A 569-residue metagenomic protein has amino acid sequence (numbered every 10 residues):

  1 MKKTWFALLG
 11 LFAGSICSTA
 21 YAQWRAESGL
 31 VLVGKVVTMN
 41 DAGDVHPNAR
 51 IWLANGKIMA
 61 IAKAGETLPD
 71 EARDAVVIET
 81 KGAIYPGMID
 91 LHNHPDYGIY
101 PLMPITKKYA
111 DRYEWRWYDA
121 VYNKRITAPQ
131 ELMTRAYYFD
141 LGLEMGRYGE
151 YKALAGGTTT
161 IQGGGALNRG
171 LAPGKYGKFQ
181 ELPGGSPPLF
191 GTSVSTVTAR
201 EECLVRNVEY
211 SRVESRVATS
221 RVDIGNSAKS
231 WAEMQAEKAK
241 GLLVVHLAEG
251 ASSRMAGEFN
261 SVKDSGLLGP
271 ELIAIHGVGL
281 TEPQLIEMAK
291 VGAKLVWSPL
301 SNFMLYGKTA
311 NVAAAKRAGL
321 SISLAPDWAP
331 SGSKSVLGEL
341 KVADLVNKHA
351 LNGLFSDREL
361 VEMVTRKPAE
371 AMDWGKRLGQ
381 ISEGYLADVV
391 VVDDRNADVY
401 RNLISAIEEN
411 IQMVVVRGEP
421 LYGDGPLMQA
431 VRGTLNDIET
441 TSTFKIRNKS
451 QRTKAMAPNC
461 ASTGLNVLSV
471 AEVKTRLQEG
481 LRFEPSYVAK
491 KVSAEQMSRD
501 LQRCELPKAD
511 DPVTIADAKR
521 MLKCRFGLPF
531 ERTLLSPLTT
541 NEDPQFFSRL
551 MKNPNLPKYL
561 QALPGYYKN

Functional and structural regions predicted by a protein language model:
A7-I16: Bacterial N-terminal signal peptides
Q23, Q162-P270, D500, R525 (+1 more regions): Metal-coordinating catalytic core of metallo-dependent amide/deamination hydrolases
W24-E27, N40-P86, S195-E202, R206-V208: Histidine-rich, glycine-flanked metal-binding segment
K35, S265-E271, N311-D394, S405-P420: His/Asp/Glu-enriched, well-ordered alpha-helical/loop segment that forms or immediately abuts the divalent-metal
G82-Y151: Metal-associated gating/positioning segment near the N- to mid-region
Y100-L102, P173, S253-V262, I286-K290 (+3 more regions): Histidine/acidic-residue-rich catalytic or RNA/ligand-binding cores of hydrolases and nuclease-related proteins
A239, L267-L272, E287-V296, R317-I322: Glycine-enriched alpha-helix->loop->beta-strand junction motifs that scaffold or abut catalytic
G423-V492: Charged, amphipathic alpha-helical linkers/stalks
